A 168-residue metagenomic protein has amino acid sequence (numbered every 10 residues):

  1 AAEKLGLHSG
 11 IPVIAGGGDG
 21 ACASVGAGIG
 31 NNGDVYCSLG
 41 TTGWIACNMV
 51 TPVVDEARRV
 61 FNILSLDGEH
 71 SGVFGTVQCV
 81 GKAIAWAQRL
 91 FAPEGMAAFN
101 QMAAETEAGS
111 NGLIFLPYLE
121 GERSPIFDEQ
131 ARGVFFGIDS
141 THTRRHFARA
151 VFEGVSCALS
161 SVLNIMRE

Functional and structural regions predicted by a protein language model:
A1-E168: Active-site core segments that coordinate phosphate-bearing ligands/cofactors across diverse enzyme families
